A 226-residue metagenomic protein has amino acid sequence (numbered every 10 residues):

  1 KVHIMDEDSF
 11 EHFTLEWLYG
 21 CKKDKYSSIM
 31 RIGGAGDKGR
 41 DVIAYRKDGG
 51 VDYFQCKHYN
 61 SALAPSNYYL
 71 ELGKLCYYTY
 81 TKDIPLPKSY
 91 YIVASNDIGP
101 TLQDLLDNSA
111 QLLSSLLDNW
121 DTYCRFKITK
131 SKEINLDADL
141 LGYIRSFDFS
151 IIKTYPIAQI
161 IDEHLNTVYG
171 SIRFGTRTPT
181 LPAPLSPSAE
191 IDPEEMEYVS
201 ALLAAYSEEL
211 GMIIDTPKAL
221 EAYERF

Functional and structural regions predicted by a protein language model:
K1-M30: Acidic-basic catalytic patches of nuclease active cores, encompassing PD-(D/E)XK and other metal-cofactor nuclease
H3-T14, A35-K38, S61-E71: Phosphate/oxyanion-binding active-site loops and adjacent basic polyanion-contact surfaces
K22, A44-R46: Short acidic, glycine-rich loop/turn motifs
Y26, G49-V51, P85-P87: A general structural motif
S28-K38, R46-K47: Active-site metal-binding core of divalent-cation-utilizing nuclease and nuclease-like domains
G34, K47, K57-Y59, S95-N96: An acidic- and aromatic-residue-enriched active-site/binding cleft used to recognize and process polar
V42-A44, D52-H58: Conserved catalytic cores of phosphodiester-cleaving nucleases, focusing on short active-site segments
S61, P65-R225: Acidic metal-coordinating catalytic centers involved in nucleic-acid phosphodiester chemistry
